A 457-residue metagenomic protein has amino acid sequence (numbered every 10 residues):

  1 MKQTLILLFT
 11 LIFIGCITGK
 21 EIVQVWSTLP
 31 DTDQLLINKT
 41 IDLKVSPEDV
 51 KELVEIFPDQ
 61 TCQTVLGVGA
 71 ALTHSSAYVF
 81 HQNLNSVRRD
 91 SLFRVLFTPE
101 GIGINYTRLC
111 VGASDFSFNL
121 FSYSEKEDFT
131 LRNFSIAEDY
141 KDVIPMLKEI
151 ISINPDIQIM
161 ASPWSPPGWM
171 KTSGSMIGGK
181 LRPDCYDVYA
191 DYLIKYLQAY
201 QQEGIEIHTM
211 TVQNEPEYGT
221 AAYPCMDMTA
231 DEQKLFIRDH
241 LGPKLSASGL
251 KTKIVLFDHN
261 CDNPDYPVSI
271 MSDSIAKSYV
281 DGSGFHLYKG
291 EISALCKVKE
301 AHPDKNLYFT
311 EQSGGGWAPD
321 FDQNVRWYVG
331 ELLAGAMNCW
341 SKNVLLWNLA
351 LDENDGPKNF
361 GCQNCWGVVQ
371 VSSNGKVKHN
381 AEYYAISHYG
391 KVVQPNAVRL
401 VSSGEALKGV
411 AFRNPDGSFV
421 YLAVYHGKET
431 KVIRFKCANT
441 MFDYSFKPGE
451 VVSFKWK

Functional and structural regions predicted by a protein language model:
M1-E21: Bacterial Sec-dependent N-terminal signal peptides
L36-I207, D239: N-terminal catalytic cores of secreted or lumenal carbohydrate-active enzymes
A70, G103, I159, M210 (+6 more regions): Conserved, mostly hydrophobic/aromatic
V188-T209, P216-W317: Active-site neighborhood of glycoside hydrolase catalytic domains
N306-A385, S402: Aromatic/acidic polysaccharide-binding cleft in carbohydrate-active enzymes
Q370-G417: Glycan-recognition and catalytic regions of carbohydrate-active enzymes
K391, S402-A438, G449: Carbohydrate-binding surface patches
S445-K457: C-terminal beta-strand-rich structural cap/linker in extracellular carbohydrate-active enzymes
